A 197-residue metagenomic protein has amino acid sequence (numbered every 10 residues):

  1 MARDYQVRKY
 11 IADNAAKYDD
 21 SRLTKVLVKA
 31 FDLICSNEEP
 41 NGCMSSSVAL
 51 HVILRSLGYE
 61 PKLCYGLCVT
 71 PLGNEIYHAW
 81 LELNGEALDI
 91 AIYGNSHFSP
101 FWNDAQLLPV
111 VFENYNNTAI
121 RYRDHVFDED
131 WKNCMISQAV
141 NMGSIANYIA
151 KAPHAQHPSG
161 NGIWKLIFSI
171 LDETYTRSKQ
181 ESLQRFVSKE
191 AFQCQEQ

Functional and structural regions predicted by a protein language model:
M1-Q197: A structural boundary/capping signal
